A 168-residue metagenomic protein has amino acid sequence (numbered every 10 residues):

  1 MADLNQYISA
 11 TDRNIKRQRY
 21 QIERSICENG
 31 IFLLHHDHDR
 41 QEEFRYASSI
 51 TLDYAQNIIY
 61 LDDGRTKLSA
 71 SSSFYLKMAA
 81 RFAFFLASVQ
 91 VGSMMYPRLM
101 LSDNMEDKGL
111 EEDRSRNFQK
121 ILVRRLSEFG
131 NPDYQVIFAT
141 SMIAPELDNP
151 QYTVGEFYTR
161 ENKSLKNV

Functional and structural regions predicted by a protein language model:
M1-Y60, A87-P97: Extended, charged coiled-coil "arm/hinge" scaffolds of SMC/Rad50-like chromosome-maintenance ATPases and other large
I15-Y20, K67-A70, D107-G109, A144-L147: Flexible loop/turn segments at secondary-structure boundaries
Q21, S25, S71, Y75 (+1 more regions): Charged, alpha-helix-enriched surfaces in structured cytosolic catalytic cores of large nucleotide-utilizing machines
Q56-R81, F85, G109-R114: Conserved ABC ATPase signature
L68, Q90-M94, S127-N131: Conserved catalytic network of the ASCE P-loop NTPase/AAA+ motor domain
D103-M105: Walker B catalytic acidic pair
F118-V168: C-terminal lobe/lid and adjacent interdomain/linker elements of RecA-like ASCE P-loop ATPase modules
